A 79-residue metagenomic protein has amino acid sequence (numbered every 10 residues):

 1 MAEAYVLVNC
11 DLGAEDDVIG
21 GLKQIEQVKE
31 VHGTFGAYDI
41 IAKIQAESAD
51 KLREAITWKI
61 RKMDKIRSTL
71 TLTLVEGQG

Functional and structural regions predicted by a protein language model:
M1-G79: A compositional/biophysical signature of low hydrophobicity enriched in polar/charged and small residues
